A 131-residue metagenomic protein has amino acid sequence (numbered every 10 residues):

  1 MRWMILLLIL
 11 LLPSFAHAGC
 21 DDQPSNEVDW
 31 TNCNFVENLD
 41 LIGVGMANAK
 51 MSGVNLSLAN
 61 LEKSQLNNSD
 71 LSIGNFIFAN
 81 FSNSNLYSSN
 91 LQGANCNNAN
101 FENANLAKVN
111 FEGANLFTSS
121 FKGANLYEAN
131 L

Functional and structural regions predicted by a protein language model:
M1-L8: Sec-dependent signal peptide recognition, specifically the positively charged N-region followed immediately by
I9-L11, D21: Sterically constrained small-residue positions within well-ordered secondary structures of folded domains
P13-F15: N-terminal signal peptide c-region/cleavage motif recognized by signal peptidases
A18-L131: Tandem repeat scaffolds
